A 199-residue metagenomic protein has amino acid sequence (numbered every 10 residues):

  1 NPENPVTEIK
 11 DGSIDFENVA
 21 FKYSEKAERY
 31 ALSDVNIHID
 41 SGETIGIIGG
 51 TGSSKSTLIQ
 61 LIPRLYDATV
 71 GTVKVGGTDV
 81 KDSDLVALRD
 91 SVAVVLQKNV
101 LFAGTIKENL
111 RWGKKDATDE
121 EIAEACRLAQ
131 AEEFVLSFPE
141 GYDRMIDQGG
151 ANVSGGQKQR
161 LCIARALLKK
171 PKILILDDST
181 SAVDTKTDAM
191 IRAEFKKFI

Functional and structural regions predicted by a protein language model:
N1-N4: Transmembrane helical bundles of ABC transporter permease domains
T7-I199: ABC-type nucleotide-binding domain
